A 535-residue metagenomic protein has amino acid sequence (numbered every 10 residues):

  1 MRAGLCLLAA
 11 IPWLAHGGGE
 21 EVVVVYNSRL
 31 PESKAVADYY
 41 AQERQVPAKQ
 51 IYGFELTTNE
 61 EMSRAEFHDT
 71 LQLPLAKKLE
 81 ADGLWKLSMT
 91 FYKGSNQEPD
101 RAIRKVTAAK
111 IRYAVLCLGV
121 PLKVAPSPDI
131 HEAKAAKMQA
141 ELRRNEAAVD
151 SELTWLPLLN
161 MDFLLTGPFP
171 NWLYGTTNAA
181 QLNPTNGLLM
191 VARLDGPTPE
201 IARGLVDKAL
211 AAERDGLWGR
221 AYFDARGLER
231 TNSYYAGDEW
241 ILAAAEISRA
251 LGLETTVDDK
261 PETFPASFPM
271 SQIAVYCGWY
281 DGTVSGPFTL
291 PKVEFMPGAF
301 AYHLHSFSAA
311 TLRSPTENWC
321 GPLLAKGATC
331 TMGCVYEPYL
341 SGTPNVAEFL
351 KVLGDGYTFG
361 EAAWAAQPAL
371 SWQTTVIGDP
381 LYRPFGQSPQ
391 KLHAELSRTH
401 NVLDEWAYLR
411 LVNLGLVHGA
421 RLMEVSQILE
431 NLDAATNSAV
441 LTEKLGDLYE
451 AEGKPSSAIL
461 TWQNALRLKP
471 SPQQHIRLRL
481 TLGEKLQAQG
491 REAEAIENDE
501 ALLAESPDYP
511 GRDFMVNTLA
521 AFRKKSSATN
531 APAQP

Functional and structural regions predicted by a protein language model:
M1-G4: Positively charged n-region of N-terminal signal peptides that target proteins for export
C6-G17: Hydrophobic h-region of N-terminal signal peptides that target proteins for export in Gram-negative bacteria
G18-E430, A435-A439, A451-S456: Cysteine-dependent hydrolase recognition
I428-L429, W462, D499: Hydrophobic/aromatic packing residues within the alpha-helices of TPR/SEL1-like helical repeat arrays
A434-N437, L468-Q474, L503-V516: Short solvent-exposed coil/turn linkers within tandem alpha-helical repeat scaffolds
K454-S457, E484-E497, A520-P535: Alpha-helical linker/edge segments of TPR/alpha-solenoid repeat scaffolds and analogous pre-/post-domain helices
